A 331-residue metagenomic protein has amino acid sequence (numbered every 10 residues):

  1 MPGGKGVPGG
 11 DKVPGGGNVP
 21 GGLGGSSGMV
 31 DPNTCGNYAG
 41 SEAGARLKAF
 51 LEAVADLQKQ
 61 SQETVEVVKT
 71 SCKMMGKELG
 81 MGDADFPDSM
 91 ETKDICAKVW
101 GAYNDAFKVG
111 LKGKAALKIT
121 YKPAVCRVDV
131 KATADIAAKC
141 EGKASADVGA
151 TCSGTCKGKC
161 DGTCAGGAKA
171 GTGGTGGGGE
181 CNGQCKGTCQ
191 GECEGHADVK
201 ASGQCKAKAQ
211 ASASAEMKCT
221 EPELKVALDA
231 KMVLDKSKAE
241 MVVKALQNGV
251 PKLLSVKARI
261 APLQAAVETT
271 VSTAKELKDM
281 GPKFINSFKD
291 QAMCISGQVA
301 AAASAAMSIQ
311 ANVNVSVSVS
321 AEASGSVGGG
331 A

Functional and structural regions predicted by a protein language model:
P2-A331: Mature extracytoplasmic or otherwise solvent-exposed domains
